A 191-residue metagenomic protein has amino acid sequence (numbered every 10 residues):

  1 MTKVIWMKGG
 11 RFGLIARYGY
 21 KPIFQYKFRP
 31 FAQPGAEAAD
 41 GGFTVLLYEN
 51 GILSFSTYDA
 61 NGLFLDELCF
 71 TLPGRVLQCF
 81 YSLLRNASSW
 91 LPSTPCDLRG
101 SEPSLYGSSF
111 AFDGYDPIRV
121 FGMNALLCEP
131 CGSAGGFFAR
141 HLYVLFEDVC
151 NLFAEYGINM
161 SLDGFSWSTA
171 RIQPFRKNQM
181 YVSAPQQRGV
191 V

Functional and structural regions predicted by a protein language model:
M1-E37, T94-V191: Short, well-ordered, aromatic-rich surface patches in folded extracellular/luminal domains
I15, V45-Y48, C69-T71, F110-F112: Short, exposed beta-strand/loop patches in secreted or surface proteins that constitute
K27-F31, F55, N86-S88: Generic short beta-strand segments
F43-Y58, Y106-G107: A short, structured beta-strand/loop element
F55-L68: Acidic/histidine-rich, surface-exposed loop or edge segments in extracytoplasmic proteins
L68-L72, I118-F121: Generic detection of short hydrophobic beta-strand segments and adjacent strand-loop junctions
T71-S109: Short, internal acidic amphipathic alpha-helical interface segments that mediate docking to partner proteins
